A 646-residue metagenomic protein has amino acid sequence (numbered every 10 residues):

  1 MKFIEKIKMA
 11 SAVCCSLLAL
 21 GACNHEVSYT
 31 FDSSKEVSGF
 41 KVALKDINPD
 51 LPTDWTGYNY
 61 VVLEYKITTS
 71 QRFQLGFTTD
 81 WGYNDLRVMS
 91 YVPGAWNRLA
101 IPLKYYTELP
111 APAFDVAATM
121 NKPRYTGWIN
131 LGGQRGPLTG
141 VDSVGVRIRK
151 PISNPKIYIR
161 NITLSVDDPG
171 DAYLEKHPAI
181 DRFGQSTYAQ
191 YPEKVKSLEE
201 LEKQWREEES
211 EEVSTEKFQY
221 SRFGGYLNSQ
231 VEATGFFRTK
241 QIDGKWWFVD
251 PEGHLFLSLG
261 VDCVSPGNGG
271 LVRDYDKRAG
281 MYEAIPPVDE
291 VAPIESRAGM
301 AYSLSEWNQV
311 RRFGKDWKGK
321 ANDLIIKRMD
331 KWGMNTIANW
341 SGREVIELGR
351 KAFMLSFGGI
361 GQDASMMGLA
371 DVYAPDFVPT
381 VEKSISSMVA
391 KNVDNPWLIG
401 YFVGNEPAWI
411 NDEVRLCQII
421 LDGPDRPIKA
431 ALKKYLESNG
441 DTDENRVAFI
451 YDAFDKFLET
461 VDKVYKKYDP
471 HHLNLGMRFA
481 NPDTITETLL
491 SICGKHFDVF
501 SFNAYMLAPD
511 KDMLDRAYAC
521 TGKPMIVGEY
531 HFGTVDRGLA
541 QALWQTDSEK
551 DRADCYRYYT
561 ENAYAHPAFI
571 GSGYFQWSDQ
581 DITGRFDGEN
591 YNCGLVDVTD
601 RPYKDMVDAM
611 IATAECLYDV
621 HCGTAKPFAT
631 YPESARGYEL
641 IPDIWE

Functional and structural regions predicted by a protein language model:
E36-G132, S153-P155: Extracellular ligand-binding interfaces
V146-S153: Short beta-strand-plus-loop segments that form exposed binding edges in beta-rich domains
Q190-L348, M366-P396, G440-D452: Active-site-adjacent substrate/metal-binding segments within catalytic domains of carbohydrate-active enzymes
V261-R278, E347-D363, P396, V403-E437 (+1 more regions): Aromatic- and acidic-residue-enriched segments that line the glycan-binding/catalytic groove of carbohydrate-active
A301-Q309, A364-D371, D443, T486 (+1 more regions): Active-site clefts of carbohydrate-active enzymes
P396-G400, G404-N405, Y530, W544-L595: Substrate-binding cleft of secreted/luminal carbohydrate-active enzymes
Q418-K429, F575-E646: Aromatic-rich peripheral "rim/lid" segments of glycoside hydrolase catalytic domains that contact and position glycan
A448-K463, D469-A542, E561: Glycoside hydrolase catalytic-domain groove-lining segments
